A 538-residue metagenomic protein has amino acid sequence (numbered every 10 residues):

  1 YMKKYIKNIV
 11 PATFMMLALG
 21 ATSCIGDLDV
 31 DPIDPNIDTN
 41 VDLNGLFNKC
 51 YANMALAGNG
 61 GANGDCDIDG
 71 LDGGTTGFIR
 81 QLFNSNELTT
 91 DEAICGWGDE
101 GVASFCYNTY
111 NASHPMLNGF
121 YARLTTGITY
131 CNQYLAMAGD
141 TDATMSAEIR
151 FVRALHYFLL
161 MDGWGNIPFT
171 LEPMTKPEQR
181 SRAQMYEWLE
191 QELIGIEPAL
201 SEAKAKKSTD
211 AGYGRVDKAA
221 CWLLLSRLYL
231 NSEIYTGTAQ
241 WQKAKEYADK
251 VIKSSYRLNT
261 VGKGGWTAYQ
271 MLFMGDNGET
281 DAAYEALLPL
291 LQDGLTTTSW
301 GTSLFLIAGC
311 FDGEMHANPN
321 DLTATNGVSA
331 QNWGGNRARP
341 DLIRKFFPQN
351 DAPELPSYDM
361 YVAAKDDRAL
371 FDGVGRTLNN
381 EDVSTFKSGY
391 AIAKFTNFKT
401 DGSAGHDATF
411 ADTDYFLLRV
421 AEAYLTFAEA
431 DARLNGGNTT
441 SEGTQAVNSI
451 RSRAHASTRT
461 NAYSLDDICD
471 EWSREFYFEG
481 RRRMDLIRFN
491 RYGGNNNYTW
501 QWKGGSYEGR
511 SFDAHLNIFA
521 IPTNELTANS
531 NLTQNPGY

Functional and structural regions predicted by a protein language model:
S23-D27, N40-L43, I94-C95, L124-T125 (+8 more regions): Long, intrinsically disordered, low-complexity segments
C24-F78, S530-Y538: Membrane-proximal, proline-rich intrinsically disordered regions
N44, N48, A52, A57-G58 (+5 more regions): Conserved, well-structured interaction surfaces
W97-G119, R337-R419: Flexible, polar/acidic helix-loop-strand segments at domain edges
M161-P168, N231-G237, N435-G437: Short coil/turn linking the two alpha-helices of tandem helical-hairpin repeats
L258-K387: Extended ligand-binding clefts on enzyme/binding-domain cores
